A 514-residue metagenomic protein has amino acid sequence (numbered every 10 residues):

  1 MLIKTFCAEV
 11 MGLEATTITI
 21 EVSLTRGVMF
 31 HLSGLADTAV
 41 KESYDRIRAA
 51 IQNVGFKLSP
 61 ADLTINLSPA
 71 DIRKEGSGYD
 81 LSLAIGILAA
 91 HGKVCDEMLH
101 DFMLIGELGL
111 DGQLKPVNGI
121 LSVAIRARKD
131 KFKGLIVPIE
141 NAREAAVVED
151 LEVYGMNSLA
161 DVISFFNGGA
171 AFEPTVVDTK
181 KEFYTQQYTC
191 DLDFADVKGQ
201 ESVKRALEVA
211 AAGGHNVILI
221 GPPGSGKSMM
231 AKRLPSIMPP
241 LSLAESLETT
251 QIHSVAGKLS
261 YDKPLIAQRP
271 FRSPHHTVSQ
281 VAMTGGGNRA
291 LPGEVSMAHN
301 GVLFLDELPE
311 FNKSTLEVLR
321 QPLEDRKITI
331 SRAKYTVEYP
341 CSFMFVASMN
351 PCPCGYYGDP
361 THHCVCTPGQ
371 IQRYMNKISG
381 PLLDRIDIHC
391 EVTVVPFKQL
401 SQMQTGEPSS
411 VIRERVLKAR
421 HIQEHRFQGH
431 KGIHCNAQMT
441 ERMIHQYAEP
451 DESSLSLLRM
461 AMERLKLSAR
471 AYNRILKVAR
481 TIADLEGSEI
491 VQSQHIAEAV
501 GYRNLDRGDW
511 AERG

Functional and structural regions predicted by a protein language model:
M1-I218, S225, I266, S331 (+2 more regions): Peripheral, non-AAA+ core regions of ATP-driven protein-machinery
I18-L24, M283, D387-C390: Short beta-strand elements
S33-Y44, S59, N66-G76, R289-A290 (+1 more regions): Basic, amphipathic alpha-helical bundle interface domains used for macromolecular binding and assembly
A170-V209, G213, P240-V295: P-loop NTPase nucleotide-binding/switch module
L219-S260, D325: Walker A/P-loop
G221, G285, E307: The Walker A (P-loop) glycine that initiates the GxxxxGKT/S ATP-binding motif of P-loop NTPases
N300, D306-E307, V318: Walker B catalytic acidic pair
